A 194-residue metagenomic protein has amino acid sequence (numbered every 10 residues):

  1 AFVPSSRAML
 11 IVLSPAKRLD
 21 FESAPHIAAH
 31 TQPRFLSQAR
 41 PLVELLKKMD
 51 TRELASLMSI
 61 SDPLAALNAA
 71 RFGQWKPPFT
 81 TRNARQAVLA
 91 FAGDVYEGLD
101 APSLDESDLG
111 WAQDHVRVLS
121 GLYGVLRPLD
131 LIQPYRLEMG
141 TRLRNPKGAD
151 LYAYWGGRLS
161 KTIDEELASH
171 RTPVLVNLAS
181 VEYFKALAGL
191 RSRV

Functional and structural regions predicted by a protein language model:
F2-T51: Short, extreme N-terminal leader segments that mark the start of a protein/domain
I11-L13, L42, F91, Y96-L99 (+2 more regions): Generic structural hydrophobic/aromatic packing signal, biased to beta-strands
P25-Q32, Q86, D105-L109, A149: Short, charged/polar micro-motifs that form catalytic or ligand-binding hotspots
S61, A65-Y135: A glycine-rich, hydrophobic loop/mini-helix early in the fold
A101-V194: Internal, well-folded beta-alpha domain core
